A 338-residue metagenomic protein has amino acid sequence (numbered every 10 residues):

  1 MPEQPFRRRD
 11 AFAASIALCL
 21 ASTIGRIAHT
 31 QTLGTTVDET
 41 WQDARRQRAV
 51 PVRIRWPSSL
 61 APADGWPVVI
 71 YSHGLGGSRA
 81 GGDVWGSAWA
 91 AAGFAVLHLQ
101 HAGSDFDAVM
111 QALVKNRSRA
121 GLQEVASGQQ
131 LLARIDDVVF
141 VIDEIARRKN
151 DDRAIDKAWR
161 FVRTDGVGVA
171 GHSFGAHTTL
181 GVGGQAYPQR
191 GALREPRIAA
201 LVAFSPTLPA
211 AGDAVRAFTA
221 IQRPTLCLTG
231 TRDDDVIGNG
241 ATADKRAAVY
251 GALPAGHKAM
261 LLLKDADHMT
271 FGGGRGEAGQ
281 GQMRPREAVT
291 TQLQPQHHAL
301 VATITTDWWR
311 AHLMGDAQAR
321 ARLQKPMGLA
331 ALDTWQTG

Functional and structural regions predicted by a protein language model:
P2-Q4, D10-T30: N-terminal export signals
T23-W56, I198: A domain-start/cap signature at the N-terminus of enzymes
R46-V162: Serine-hydrolase catalytic machinery in alpha/beta-hydrolase-like enzymes
Y71-L75, S173, G230-T231: Glycine-rich His-Gly loop
Q100-S104, T207, A266: Short beta-to-alpha linker loops that shape the active-site pocket of alpha/beta-hydrolase fold enzymes
D143-R216, A220: Primarily recognizes the serine-hydrolase "nucleophile elbow" in alpha/beta-hydrolase and SGNH/GDSL folds
L193-D265: The feature captures the conserved acid-bearing segment of alpha/beta-hydrolase catalytic domains
D265-H268, G274-G338: Alpha/beta-hydrolase-fold serine-hydrolase catalytic core, especially in secreted/extracellular enzymes
